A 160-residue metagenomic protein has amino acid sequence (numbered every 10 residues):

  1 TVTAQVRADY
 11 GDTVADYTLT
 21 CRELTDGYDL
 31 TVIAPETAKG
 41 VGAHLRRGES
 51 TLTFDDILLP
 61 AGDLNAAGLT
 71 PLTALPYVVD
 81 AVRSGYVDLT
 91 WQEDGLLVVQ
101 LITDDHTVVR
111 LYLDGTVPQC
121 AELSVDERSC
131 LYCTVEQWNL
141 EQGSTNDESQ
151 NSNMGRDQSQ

Functional and structural regions predicted by a protein language model:
T1-V14, Y28: A short, Trp-centered hydrophobic/proline-enriched beta-strand micro-motif
Q5, T18, G40, E49 (+2 more regions): Short, acidic/polar N-cap/turn motifs at the starts of alpha helices
A8, L52, L123: Short aromatic-centered micro-motifs
T13-T18, A38-G42, H106-V108, C130: Short, mixed charged/polar active-site loops that provide acid/base catalysis or chelate metal/phosphate cofactors
L19-E23, A43-H44, G85-E93, L111-Y112: Short, exposed beta-strand/loop patches in secreted or surface proteins that constitute
R22-Y77, S129-L131: An acidic-aromatic
D29-A34, L89-Q160: Gly/Pro-enriched, hydrophobic low-complexity segments that function as extracytoplasmic propeptides/linkers
G62-L101: Non-cytosolic head/periplasmic domains of membrane-anchored proteins
